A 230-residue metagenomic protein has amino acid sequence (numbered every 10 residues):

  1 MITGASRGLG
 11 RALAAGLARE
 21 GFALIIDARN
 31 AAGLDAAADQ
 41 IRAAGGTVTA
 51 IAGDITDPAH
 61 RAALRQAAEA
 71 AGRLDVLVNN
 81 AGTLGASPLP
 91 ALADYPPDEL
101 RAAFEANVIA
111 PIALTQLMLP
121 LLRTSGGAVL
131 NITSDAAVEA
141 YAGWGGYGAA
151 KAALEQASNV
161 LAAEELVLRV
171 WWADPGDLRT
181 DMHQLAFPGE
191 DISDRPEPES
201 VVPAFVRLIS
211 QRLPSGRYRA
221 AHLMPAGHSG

Functional and structural regions predicted by a protein language model:
S6-R7: Conserved glycine-rich cofactor-binding loop
E20-A37: Conserved glycine-rich Rossmann-like NAD(P)H-binding loop of the short-chain dehydrogenase/reductase
A31-A32, A52-L64, P97: The beta1-alpha1 cofactor-binding region of Rossmann-like NAD(H)/NADP(H)-dependent oxidoreductases
A63-Q66, P88-D94, D98-E105: Active-site Tyr-X3-Lys motif and surrounding loop/helix of classical short-chain dehydrogenase/reductase
N80-P88: Conserved NAD(P)H cofactor-binding loop of Rossmann-fold oxidoreductase domains
T83-L84, D94-D98, G126-A153, S158-L166 (+2 more regions): Catalytic loop of short-chain dehydrogenase/reductase
L168, W172-T180, P188-G230: C-terminal helical subdomain
